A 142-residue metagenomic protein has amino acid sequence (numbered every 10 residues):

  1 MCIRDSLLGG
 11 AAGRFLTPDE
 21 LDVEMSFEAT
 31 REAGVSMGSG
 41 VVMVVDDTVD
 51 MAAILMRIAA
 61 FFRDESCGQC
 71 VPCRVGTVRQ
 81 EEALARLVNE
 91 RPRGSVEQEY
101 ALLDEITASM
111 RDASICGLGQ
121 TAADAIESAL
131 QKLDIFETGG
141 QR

Functional and structural regions predicted by a protein language model:
R4-R142: Redox cofactor-anchoring modules in respiratory/redox and cofactor-processing assemblies
